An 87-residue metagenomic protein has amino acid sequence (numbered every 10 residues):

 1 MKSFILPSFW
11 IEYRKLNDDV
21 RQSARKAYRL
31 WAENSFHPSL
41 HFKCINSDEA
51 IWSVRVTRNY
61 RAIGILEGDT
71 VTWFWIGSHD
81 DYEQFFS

Functional and structural regions predicted by a protein language model:
M1-A27: Arg/Lys-rich, positively charged N-terminal/basic patches that mediate binding to nucleic acids
K2-F4, D18, V56-S87: Enriched for short, Lys/Arg-rich terminal
W10, Y28-W31, W52, W73-W75: Tryptophan-centered motif/residue detector
I11, S35-L40, G77-D80: Residue-level signal for pocket-adjacent positions within structured domains
K26-R29, L66: Charged/polar positions on well-ordered alpha helices
R29-V54: A short, surface-exposed loop/turn module that caps and links secondary-structure elements
